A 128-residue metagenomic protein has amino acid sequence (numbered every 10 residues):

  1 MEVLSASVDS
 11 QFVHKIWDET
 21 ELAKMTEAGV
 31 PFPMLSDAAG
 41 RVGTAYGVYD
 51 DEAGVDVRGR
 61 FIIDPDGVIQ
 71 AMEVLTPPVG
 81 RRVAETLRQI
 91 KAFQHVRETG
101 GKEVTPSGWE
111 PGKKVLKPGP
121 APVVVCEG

Functional and structural regions predicted by a protein language model:
M1-G128: Chalcogenol-based redox active-site neighborhoods
